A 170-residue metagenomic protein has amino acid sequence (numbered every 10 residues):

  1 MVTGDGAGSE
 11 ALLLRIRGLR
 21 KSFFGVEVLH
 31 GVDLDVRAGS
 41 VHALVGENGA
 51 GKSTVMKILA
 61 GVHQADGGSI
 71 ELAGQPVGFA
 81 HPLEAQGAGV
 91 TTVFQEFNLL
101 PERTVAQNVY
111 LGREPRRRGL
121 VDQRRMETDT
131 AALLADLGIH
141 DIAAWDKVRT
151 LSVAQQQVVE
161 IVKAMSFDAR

Functional and structural regions predicted by a protein language model:
M1-R170: Glycine-rich phosphate-binding loops of nucleotide-dependent enzymes
